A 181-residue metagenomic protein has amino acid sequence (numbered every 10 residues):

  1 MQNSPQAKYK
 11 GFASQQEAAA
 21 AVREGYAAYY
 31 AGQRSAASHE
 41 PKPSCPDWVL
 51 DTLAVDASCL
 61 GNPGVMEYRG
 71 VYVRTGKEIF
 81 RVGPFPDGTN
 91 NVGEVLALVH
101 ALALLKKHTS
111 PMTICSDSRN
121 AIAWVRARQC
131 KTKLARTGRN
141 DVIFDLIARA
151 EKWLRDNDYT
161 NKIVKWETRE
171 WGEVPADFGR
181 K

Functional and structural regions predicted by a protein language model:
M1, P41-G93, A103-L104: RNase H-like nuclease fold core
M1-A7, A21-A31: Short aromatic-glycine-(Arg/Gly/Cys) micro-motifs in beta-strand/loop hairpins
S4-Q15, F85-D87: A short, exposed loop/beta-hairpin motif centered on an aromatic-Gly-Thr core
K8-G11, V82, G172-V174, K181: Helix-coil modules at protein/domain termini and other flexible surface or pore-lining loops, especially C-terminal
Y26-V49, E151: Intrinsically disordered, low-complexity Ser/Thr-rich linker and spacer segments in cell-wall-related proteins
C59-N62, L102-R180: RNase H catalytic domain
